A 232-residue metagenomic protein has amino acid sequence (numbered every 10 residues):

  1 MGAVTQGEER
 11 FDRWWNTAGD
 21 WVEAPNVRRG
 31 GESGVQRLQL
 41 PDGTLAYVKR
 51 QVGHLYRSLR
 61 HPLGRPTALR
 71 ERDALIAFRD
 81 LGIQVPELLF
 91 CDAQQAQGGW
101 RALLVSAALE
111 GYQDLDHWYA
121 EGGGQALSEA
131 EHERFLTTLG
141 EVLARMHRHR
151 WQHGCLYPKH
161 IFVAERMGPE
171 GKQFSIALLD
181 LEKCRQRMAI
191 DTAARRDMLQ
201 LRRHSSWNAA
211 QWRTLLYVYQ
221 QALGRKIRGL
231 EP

Functional and structural regions predicted by a protein language model:
M1-N16: N-terminal presequences and immediately downstream first alpha-helices
D12-L115, A144, R148: Conserved ATP-binding subdomain of kinase catalytic cores across diverse folds
G53-S58, E121-A126, A193-L199: Short glycine/proline- and charge-enriched loop/turn segments that cap or connect secondary-structure elements
L63-P66, L127, E131-R134, A193: Alpha-helix N-cap and loop-to-helix initiation/capping positions
A74-Q84, Y112, W118-K159: Conserved kinase catalytic-core helix
Q95-G99, E165-G171: Acidic pyrophosphate-coordinating catalytic loop
Y157-M167: Conserved protein-kinase catalytic-loop segment immediately C-terminal to the catalytic Asp of the HRD motif
E170-P232: C-lobe/activation-segment region of protein kinase-like
